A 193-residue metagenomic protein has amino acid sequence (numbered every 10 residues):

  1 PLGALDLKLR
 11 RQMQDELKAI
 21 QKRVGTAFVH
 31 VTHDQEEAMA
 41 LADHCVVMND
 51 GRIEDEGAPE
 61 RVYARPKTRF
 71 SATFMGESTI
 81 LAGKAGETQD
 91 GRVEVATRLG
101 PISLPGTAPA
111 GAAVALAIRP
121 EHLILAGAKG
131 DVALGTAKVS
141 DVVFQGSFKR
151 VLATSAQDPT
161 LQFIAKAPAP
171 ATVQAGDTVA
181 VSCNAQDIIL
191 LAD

Functional and structural regions predicted by a protein language model:
P1-F70: ABC ATPase nucleotide-binding domains
A4-D6, E36, P59-E60, K67 (+6 more regions): Generic secondary-structure boundary/loop-capping signal
Q21, D34, V47, A72 (+4 more regions): Short glycine- and Lys/Arg-enriched binding-loop motifs that mark or flank ligand-binding interfaces
T26-V29, I80, F148: Secondary-structure boundary/capping residues
F28, M39, F70, F74 (+3 more regions): Aromatic-residue hotspot detector
A58-R92: ABC transporter nucleotide-binding domain
S78, E87-D193: Non-catalytic connector elements of ABC transporters
